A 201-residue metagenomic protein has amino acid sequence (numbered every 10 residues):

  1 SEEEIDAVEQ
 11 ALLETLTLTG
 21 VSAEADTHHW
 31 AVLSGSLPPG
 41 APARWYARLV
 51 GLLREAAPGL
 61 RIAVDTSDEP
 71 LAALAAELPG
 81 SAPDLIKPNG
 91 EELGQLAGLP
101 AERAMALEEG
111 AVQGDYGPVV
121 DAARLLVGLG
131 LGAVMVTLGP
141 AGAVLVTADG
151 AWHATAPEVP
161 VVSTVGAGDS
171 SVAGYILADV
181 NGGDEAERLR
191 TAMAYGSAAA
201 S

Functional and structural regions predicted by a protein language model:
S1-A25: Conserved phosphate-binding/catalytic loop of the ribokinase/pfkB sugar-kinase fold
S1-E2, L37-A41, P70-L71, G94-Q95 (+2 more regions): Short, small-residue-enriched loops and turns at beta-alpha junctions that line or gate enzyme active sites
S1-E4, L33-G40, L60-R61, G110-A111: Flexible, glycine/proline-enriched loop segments at strand-loop-helix junctions that form or flank small-ligand binding
D6-E9, A43-V50, G117-V120, H153-V159: Charged helix-capping and loop-helix junction motifs
E14-S22, A56, E77, L96-P100 (+5 more regions): Change "in soluble alpha/beta enzymes" to "in soluble alpha/beta proteins
T19, E24-A43: Short acidic, glycine-rich surface-loop motifs adjacent to enzyme active sites
R48-R61, T66-D149: Conserved phosphate/ATP/ADP-binding segment of small-molecule kinases
L125, L129-P140, A148, T155-S201: Conserved post-catalytic alpha-helical subdomain immediately downstream of the catalytic base and nucleotide-binding
